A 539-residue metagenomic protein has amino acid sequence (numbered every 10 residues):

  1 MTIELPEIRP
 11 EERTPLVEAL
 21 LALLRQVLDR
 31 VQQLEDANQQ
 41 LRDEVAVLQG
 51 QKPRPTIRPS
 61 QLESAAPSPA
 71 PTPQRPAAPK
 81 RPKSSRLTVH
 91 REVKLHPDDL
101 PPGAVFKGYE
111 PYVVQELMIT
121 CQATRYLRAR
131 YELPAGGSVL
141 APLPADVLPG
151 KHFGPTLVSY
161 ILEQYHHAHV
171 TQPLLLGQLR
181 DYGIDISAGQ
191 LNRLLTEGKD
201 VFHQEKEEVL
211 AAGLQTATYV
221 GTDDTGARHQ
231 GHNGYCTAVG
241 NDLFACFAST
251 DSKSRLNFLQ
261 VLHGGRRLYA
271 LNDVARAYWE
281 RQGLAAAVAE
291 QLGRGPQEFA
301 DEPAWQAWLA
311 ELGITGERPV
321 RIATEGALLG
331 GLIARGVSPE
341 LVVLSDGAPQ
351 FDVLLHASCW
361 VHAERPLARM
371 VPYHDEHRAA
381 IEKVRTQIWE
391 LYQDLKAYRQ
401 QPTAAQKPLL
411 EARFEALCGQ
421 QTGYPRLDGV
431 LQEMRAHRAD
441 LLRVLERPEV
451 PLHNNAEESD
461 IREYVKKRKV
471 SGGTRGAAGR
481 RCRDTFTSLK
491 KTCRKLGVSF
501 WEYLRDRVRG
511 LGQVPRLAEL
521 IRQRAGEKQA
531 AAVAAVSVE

Functional and structural regions predicted by a protein language model:
M1-K151, T222, L268-A323, A535-E539: Short, flexible loop/hinge motifs at secondary-structure junctions
L20, V27, L48, L100 (+12 more regions): Mobile genetic element proteins and their domesticated derivatives, centered on retroelements and DNA transposons
P155-A168: Short, amphipathic alpha-helical "recognition" segments used to contact nucleic acids or chromatin
H167-Q178: Short, charged amphipathic recognition helices of the HTH superfamily and cognate SANT/SANTA-like modules
V170, G198-V201, A227-Q230, K253-N257 (+6 more regions): Flexible loop/turn segments at secondary-structure boundaries
D181-I184, A188, R193-S345: RNase H-like nuclease fold core
L292-A323, R335-V353, E382-E539: Acidic/histidine-rich catalytic cores and adjacent linkers of DNA breakage/strand-transfer/modification proteins
A357-M370: Inter-helix linker motif
